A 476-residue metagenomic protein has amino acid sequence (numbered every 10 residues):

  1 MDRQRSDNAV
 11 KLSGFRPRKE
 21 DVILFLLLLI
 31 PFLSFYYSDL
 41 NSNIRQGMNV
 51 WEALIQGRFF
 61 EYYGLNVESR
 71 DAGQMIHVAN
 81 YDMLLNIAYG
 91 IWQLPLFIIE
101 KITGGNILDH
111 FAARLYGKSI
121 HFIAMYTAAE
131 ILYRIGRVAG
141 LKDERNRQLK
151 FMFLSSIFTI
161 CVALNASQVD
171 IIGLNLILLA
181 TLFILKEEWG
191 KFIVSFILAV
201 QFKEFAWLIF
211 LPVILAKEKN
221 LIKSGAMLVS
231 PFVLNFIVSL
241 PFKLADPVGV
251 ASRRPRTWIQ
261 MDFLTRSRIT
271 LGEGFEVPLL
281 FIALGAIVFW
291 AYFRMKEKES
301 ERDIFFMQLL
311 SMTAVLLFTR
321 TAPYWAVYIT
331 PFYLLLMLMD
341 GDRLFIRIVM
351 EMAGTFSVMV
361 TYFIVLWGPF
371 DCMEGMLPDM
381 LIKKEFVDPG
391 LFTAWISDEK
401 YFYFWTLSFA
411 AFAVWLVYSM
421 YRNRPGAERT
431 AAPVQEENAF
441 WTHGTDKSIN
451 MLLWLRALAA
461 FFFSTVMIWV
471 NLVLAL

Functional and structural regions predicted by a protein language model:
D2-R254, E276-L476: Multi-pass membrane glycosyltransferase architecture that uses lipid-linked
P255-D262: Perimembrane loop-to-helix junctions flanking transmembrane segments
F263-I269, A394-S397: Juxtamembrane membrane-interface segments at transmembrane-helix boundaries in membrane proteins
